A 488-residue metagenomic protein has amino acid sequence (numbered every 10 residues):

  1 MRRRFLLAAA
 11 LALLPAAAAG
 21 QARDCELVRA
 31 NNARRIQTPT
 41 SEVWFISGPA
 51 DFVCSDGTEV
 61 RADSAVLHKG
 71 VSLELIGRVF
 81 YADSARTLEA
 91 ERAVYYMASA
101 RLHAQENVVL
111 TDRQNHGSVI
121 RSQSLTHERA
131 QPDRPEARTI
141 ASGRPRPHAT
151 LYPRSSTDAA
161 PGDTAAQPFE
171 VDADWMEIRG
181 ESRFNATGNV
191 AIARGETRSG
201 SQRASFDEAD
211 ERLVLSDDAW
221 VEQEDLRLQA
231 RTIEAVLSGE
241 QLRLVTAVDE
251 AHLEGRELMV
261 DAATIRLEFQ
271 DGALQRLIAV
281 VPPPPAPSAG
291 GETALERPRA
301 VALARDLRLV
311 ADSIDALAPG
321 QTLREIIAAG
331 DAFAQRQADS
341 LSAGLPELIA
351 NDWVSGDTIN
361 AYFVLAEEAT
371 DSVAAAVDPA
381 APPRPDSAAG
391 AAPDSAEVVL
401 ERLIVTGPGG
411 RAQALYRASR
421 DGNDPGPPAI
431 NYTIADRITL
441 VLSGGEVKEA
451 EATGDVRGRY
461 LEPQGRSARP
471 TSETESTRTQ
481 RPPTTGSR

Functional and structural regions predicted by a protein language model:
M1-L7: Bacterial N-terminal signal peptides that target proteins for export
L7-A9, P483: Intrinsically disordered, low-complexity segments enriched in polar/charged small residues
A9-G20: Hydrophobic h-region of N-terminal signal peptides that target proteins for export in Gram-negative bacteria
G20-R488: N-terminal amphipathic/hydrophobic interface segments
